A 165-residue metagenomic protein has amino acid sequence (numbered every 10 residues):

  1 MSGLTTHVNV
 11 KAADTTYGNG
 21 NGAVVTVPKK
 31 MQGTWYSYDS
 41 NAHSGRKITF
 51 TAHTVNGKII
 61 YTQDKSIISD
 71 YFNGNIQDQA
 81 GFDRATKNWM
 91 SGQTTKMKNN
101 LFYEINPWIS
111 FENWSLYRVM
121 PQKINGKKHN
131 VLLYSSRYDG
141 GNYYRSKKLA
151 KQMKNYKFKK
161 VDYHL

Functional and structural regions predicted by a protein language model:
M1-A13: Sec-dependent N-terminal signal peptides of Gram-positive bacterial secreted proteins and lipoproteins
K11-L165: Mature, Sec-exported extracytoplasmic domains of Gram-positive
